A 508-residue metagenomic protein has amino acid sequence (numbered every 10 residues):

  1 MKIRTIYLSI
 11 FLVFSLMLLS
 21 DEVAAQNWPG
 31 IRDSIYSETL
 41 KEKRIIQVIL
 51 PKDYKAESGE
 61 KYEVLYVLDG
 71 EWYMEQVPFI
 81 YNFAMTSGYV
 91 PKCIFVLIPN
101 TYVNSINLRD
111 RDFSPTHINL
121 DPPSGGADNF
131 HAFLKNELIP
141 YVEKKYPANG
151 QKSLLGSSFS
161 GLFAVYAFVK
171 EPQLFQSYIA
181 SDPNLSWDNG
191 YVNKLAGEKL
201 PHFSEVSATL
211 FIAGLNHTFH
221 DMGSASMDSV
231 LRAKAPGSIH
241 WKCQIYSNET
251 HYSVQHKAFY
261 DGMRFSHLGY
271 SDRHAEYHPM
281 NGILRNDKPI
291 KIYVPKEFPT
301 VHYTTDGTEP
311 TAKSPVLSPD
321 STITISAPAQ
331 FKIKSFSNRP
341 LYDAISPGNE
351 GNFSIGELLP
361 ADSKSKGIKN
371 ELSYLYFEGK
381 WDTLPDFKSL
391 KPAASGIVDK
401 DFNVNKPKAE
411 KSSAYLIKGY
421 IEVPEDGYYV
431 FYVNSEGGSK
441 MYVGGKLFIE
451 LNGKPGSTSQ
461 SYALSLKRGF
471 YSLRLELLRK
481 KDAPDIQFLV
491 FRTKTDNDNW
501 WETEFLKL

Functional and structural regions predicted by a protein language model:
M1-P29, L210: Bacterial Sec-dependent N-terminal signal peptides
D21-P29, D33-S34, I355-S365: Sec-dependent signal peptide cleavage junction
Q26-R285: Non-catalytic cap/lid and distal C-terminal segments of serine-dependent acyl enzymes
S34-Y36, Q47-I49, T322-T324, Y420-E422 (+1 more regions): Generic structural detector for well-ordered beta-strands
E42, V294-T300, N434-G438: Short proline/glycine-enriched turn/loop motifs at strand-loop junctions of beta-rich domains
D53, G307-P310, K480: Acidic glycine-/aspartate-rich tracts in secreted/extracellular proteins
L268-N370, A409-K411, Y442, K454-G456 (+2 more regions): Short, compositionally stereotyped local motifs that mark structural "simplifiers"
F331, G356-L508: Acidic/polar, compositionally biased interaction segments
